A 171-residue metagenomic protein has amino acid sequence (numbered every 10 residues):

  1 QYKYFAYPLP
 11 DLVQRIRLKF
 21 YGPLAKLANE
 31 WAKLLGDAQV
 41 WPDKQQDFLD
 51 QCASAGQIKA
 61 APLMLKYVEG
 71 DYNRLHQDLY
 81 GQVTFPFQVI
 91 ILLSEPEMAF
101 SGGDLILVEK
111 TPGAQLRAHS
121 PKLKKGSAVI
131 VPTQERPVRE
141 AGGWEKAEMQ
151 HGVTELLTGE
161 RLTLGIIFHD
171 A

Functional and structural regions predicted by a protein language model:
Q1-Q88, L92-A171: Fe(II)/2-oxoglutarate oxygenase catalytic core
